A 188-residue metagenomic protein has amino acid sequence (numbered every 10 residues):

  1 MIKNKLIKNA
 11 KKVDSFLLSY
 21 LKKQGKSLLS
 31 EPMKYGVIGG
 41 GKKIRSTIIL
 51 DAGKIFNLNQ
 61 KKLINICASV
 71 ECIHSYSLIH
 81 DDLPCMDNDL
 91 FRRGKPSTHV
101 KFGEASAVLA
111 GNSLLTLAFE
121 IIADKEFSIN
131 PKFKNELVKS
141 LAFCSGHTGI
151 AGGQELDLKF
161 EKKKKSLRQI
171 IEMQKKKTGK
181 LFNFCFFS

Functional and structural regions predicted by a protein language model:
M1-L21: N-terminal amphipathic/basic leader segments beginning at the initiator methionine
L18-S188: Mg2+-dependent prenyl diphosphate-binding active-site environment of isoprenoid biosynthetic enzymes
